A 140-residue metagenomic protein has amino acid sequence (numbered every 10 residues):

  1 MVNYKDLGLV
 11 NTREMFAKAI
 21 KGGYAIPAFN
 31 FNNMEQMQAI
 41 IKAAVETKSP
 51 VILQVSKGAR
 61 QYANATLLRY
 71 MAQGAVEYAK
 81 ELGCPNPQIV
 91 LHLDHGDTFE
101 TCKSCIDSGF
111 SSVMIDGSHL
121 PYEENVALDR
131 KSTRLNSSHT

Functional and structural regions predicted by a protein language model:
M1-P27, K80-G83: N-terminal amphipathic alpha-helix/helix-capping segment at the start of soluble metabolic enzymes
E14, Q36, A59-S108: N-terminal active-site wall of soluble small-molecule enzyme domains
A19, A44, S104-C105, S132: Generic structural signal for hydrophobic
I26-N30, V51-V55, I89-H95, V113-I115: Hydrophobic faces of well-ordered beta-strands that scaffold small-molecule active sites in alpha/beta enzyme cores
T47-S49, S108-S112: Glycine-enriched alpha-helix->loop->beta-strand junction motifs that scaffold or abut catalytic
A63-R69, D97-T101, S118-R134: Active-site-adjacent beta->alpha loops and helix N-cap segments on the catalytic face of soluble alpha/beta enzymes
L135-T140: Single conserved hydrophobic/aromatic residue that forms the stacking wall/gate of nucleotide- or nucleobase-binding
